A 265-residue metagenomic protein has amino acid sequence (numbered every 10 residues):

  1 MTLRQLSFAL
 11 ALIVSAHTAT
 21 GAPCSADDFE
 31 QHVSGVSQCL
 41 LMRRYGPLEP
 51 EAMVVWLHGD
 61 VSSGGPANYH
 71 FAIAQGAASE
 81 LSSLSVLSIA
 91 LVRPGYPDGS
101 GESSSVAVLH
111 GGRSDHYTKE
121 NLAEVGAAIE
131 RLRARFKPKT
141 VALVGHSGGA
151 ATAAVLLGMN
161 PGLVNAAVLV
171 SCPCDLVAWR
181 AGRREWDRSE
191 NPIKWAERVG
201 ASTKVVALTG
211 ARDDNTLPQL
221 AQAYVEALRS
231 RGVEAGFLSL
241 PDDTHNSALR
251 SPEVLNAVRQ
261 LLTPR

Functional and structural regions predicted by a protein language model:
S7-S15: Bacterial N-terminal signal peptides
A22-Y45: N-terminal cap/lid segment of alpha/beta-hydrolase-fold proteins
S37-C39, Y45-V86, A90: Short, surface-exposed "cap/lid" segments of acyl-processing enzymes
V92-Y117: Cap/lid segment of the alpha/beta-hydrolase catalytic domain
V108-R133: Alpha/beta-hydrolase active-site loop
P138-E185: Primarily recognizes the serine-hydrolase "nucleophile elbow" in alpha/beta-hydrolase and SGNH/GDSL folds
C172-G236: The feature captures the conserved acid-bearing segment of alpha/beta-hydrolase catalytic domains
Q222-R265: C-terminal catalytic histidine-bearing segment of alpha/beta-hydrolase fold enzymes
